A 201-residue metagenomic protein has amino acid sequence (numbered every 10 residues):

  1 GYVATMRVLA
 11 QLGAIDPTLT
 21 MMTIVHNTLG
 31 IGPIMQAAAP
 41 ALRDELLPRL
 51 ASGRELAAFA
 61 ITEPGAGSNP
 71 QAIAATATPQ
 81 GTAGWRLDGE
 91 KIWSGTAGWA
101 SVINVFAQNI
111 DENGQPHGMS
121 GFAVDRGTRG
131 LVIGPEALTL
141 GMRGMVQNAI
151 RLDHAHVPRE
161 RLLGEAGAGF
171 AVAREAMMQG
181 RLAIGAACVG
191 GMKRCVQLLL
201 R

Functional and structural regions predicted by a protein language model:
G1-D44, P48-R54, G95-V102, L182: Internal helix-loop-helix
L9-G13, V124-T128, D153-H156: Short Ser/Thr-interspersed hydrophobic loop/turn segments at strand-loop and sheet-helix junctions that line or gate
L46, I73, E90-I92, G134-L138: Short beta-alpha junctions and helix-cap segments that line functional grooves
G53-I61: A short, Trp-centered hydrophobic/proline-enriched beta-strand micro-motif
G65-S68, W93-T96, E112-N113, T139-V146: Short Gly/Pro-enriched turn/cap motifs at secondary-structure boundaries
A75-T78: A structural signal for short hydrophobic beta-strand segments in well-ordered beta-sheet cores
G84, D88-I133: A short core secondary-structure module
V132-R201: Glycine-rich beta->alpha junctions and the first turn(s) of the following alpha-helix
